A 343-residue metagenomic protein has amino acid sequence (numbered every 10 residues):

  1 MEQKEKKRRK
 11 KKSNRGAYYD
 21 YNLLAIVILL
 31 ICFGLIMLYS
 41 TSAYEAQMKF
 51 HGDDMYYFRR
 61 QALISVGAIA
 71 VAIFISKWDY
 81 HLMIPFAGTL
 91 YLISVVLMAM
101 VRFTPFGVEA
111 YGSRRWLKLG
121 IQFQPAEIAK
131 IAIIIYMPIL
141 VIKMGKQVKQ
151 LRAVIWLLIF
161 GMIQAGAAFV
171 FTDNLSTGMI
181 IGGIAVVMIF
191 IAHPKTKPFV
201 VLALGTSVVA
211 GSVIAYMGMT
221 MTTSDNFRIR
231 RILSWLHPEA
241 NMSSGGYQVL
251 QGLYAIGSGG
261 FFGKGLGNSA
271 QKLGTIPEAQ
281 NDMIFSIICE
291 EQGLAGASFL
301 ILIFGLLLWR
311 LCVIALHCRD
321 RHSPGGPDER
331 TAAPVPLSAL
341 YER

Functional and structural regions predicted by a protein language model:
M1-G16: Short, Lys/Arg-rich, polar N-terminal cytosolic tail immediately upstream of the first transmembrane signal-anchor
K12-V27: N-terminal membrane topogenic signal
R15-A17, Q150, G274-I276, R319-D320: Helix-boundary and loop/linker segments of multi-pass membrane transporters
I28-C32, S40, K49-G245, S286-R343: Hydrophobic alpha-helical transmembrane segments of multi-pass inner membrane proteins, especially in bacterial systems
S40-A43, S269: Short linear Ser/Thr-Pro motifs
I256, G260-A295, A315: Long extracytoplasmic/lumenal interhelical loops at the membrane interface of multi-pass membrane proteins
